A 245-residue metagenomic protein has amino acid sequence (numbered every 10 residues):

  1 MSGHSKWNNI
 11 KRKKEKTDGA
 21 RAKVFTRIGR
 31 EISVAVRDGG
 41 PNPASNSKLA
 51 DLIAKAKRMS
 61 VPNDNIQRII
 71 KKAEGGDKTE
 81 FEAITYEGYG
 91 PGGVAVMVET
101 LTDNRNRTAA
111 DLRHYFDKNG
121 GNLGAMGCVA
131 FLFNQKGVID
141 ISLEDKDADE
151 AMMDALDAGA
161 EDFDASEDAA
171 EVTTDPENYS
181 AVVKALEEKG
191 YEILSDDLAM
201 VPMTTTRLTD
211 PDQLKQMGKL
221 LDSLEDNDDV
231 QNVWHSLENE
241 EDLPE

Functional and structural regions predicted by a protein language model:
M1-G124, C128-V138, H235: N-terminal cationic and glycine-rich segments that engage phosphates or anionic surfaces
V138-E245: Positively charged, low-complexity, intrinsically disordered RNA-binding extensions
